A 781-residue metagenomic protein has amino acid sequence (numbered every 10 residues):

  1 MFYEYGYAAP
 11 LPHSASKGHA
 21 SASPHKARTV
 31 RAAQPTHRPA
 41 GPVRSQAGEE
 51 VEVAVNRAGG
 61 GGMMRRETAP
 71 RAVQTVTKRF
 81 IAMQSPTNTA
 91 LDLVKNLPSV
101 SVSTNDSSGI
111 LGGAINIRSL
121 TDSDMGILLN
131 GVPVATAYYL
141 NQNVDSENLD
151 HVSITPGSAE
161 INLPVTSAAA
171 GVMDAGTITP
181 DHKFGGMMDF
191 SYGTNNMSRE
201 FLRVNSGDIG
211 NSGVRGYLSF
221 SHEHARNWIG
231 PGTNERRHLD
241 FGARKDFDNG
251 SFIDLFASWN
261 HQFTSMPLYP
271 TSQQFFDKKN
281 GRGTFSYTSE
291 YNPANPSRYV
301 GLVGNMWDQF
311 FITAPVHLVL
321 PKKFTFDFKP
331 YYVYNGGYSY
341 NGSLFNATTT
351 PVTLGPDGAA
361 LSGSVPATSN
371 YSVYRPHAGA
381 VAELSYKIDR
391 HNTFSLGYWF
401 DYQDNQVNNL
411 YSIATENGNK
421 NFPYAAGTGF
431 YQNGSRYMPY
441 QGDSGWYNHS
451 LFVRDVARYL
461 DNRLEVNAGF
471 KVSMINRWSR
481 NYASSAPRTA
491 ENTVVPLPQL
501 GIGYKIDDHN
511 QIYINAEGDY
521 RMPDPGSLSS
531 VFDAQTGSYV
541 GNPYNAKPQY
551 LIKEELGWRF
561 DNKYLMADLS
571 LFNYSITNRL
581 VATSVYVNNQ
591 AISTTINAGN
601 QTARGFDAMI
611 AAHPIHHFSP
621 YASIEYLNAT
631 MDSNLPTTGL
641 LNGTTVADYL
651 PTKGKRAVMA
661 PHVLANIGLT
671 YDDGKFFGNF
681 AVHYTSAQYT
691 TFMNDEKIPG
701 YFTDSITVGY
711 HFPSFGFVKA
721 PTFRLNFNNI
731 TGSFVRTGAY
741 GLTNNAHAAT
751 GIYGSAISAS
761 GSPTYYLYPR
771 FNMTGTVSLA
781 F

Functional and structural regions predicted by a protein language model:
R31, A114-S158: Periplasmic plug
H37-R38, A54-R66, P70-V73, L91-V132: Extracytoplasmic beta-strand/coil segments of soluble accessory domains associated with Gram-negative outer-membrane
S146-D189: A beta-strand signature from Gram-negative outer-membrane beta-barrel systems, especially the internal plug domain
G185-M187, Y192-Y269, F276, G304-P321 (+2 more regions): Transmembrane beta-barrel wall of Gram-negative outer-membrane proteins
R244-D246, F252-H317, Y334, Y338-S369 (+2 more regions): Acidic/polar loop-and-plug regions of large Gram-negative outer-membrane beta-barrel proteins
H317-V319, K323-Y331, N335-S339, S343 (+3 more regions): Membrane-embedded beta-barrel scaffold of Gram-negative outer-membrane proteins
Y459-D461, L571-I576, T594-F692, T776-A780: Gram-negative outer-membrane beta-barrel transporters
P620, H683, A687-Y689, Y710-F781: C-terminal beta-signal and adjacent terminal beta-strands/loops of Gram-negative outer-membrane beta-barrel proteins
